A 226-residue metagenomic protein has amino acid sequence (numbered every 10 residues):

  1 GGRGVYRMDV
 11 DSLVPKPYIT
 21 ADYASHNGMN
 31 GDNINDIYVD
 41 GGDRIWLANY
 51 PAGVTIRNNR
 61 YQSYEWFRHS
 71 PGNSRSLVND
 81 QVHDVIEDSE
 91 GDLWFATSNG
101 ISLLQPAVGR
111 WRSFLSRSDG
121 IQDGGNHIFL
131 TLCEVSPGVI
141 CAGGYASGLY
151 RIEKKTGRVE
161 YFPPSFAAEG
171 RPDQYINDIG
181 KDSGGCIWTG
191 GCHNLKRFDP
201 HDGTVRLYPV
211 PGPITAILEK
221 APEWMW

Functional and structural regions predicted by a protein language model:
G1-W226: Carboxylate-rich, polar loop motifs that coordinate divalent cations or form catalytic acidic clusters
